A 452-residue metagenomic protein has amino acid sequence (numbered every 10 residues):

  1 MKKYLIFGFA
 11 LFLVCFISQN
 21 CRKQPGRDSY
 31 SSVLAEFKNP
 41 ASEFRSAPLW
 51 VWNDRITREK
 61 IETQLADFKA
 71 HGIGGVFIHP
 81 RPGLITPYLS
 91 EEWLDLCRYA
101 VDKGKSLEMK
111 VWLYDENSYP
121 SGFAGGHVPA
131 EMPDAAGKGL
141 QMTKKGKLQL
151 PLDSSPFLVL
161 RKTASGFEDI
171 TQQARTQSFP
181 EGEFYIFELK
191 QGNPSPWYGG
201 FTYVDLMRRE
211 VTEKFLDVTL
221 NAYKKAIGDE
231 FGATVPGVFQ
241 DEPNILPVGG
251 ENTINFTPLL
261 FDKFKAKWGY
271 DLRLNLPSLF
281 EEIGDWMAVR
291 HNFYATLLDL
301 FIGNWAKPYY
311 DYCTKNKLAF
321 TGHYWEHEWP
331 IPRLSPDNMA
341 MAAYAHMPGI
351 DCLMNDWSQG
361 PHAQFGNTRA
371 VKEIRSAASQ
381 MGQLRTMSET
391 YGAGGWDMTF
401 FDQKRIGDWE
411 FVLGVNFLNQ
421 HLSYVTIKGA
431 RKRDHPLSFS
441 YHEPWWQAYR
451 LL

Functional and structural regions predicted by a protein language model:
M1-Y4: Positively charged n-region of N-terminal signal peptides that target proteins for export
G8-C15: Bacterial N-terminal signal peptides
C15-S31: Bacterial Sec-dependent signal peptides at the C-terminal "C-region" and cleavage site
S29-G75: Mature N-terminal segment immediately following signal peptide/propeptide cleavage in secreted/periplasmic
Y30-L49, Q191, V204-K214, A222 (+2 more regions): An acidic-aromatic substrate-binding cleft motif
F44-A47, T57-E62, G75-V76, R81 (+5 more regions): Carbohydrate-binding surfaces of carbohydrate-active enzymes
V51, S154-G166, T219-A222, E230 (+1 more regions): Hydrophobic alpha-helical membrane-insertion signals
H79-E213, D217: Acidic/aromatic-lined carbohydrate-recognition and catalytic surfaces of CAZymes acting on diverse glycans
